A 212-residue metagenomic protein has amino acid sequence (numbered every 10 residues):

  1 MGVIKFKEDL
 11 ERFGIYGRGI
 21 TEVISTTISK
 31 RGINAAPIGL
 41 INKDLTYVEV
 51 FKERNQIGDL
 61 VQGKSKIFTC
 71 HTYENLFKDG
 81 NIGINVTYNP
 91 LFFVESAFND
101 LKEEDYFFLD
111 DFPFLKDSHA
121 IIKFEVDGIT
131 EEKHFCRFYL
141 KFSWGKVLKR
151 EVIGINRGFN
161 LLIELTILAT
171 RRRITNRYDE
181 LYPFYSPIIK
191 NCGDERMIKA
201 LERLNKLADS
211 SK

Functional and structural regions predicted by a protein language model:
M1-I121, E125-K212: Basic, polyanion-binding surface patches
